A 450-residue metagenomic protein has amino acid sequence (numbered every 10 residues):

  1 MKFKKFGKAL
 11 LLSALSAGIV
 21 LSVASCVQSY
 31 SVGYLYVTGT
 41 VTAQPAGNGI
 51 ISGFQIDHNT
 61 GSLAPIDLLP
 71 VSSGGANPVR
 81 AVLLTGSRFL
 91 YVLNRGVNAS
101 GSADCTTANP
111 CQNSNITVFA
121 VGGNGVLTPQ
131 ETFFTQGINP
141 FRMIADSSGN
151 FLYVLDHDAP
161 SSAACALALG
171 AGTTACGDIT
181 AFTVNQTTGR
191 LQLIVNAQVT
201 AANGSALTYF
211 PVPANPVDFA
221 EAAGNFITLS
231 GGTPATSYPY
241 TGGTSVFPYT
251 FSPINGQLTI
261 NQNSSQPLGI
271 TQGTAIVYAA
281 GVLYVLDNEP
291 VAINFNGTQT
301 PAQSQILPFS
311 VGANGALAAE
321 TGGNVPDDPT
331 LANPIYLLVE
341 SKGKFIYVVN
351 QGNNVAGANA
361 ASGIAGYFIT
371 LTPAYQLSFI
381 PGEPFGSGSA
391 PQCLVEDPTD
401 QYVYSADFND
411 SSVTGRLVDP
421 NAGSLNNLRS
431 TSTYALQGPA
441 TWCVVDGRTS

Functional and structural regions predicted by a protein language model:
K2-S13: Bacterial N-terminal signal peptides that target proteins for export
L12-S22: Bacterial N-terminal signal peptides
S25-S450: Predominantly soluble domains enriched in secretory-pathway, periplasmic, or organellar proteins
